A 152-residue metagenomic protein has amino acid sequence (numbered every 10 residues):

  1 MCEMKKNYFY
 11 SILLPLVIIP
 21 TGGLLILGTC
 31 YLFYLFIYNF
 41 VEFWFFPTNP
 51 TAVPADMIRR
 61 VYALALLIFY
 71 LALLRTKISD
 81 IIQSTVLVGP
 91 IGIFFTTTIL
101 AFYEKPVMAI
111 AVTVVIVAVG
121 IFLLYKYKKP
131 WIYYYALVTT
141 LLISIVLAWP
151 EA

Functional and structural regions predicted by a protein language model:
M1-F9: Short, Lys/Arg-rich, polar N-terminal cytosolic tail immediately upstream of the first transmembrane signal-anchor
S11-L27, G89-G92, T140: Alpha-helical transmembrane segments
P20-L67, V86: Hydrophobic transmembrane helix segments
C30-F45, F95-E104, V146-A152: Juxtamembrane "helix-exit" motif on the non-cytosolic side of transmembrane helices
V61-I81, V117-L123: Canonical alpha-helical transmembrane segments
K77-G89, W131-Y135: Membrane-interfacial loop-to-transmembrane alpha-helix junctions, especially the N-terminal start
Q83-A118: Short alpha-helical packing/oligomerization segments
I121-A152: Terminal transmembrane helical module of multi-pass membrane proteins
